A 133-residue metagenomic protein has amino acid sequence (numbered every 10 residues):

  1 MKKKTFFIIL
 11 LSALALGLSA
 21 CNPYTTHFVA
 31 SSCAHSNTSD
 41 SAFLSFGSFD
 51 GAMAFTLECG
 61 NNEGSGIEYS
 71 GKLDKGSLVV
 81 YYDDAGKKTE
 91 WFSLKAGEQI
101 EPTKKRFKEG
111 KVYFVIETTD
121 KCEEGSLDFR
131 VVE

Functional and structural regions predicted by a protein language model:
M1-T5: Positively charged n-region of N-terminal signal peptides that target proteins for export
G17-A20: C-terminal motif of bacterial Sec signal peptides marking the signal peptidase cleavage site
N22-E58: Transition segment at domain starts
F55-L57, I100-K105: Exposed aromatic-hydrophobic patches
G60-G66: Extended extracellular/luminal ectodomain segments enriched in beta-structured repeat modules
N62, K72-S77, D120-C122: Short proline/glycine-enriched turn/loop motifs at strand-loop junctions of beta-rich domains
K75-W91, V131: Short, surface-exposed beta-strand/strand-loop-strand elements in extracellular ectodomains
E117-E133: Edge beta-strands of jelly-roll/beta-sandwich modules across compartments, strongly enriched in secreted/luminal
